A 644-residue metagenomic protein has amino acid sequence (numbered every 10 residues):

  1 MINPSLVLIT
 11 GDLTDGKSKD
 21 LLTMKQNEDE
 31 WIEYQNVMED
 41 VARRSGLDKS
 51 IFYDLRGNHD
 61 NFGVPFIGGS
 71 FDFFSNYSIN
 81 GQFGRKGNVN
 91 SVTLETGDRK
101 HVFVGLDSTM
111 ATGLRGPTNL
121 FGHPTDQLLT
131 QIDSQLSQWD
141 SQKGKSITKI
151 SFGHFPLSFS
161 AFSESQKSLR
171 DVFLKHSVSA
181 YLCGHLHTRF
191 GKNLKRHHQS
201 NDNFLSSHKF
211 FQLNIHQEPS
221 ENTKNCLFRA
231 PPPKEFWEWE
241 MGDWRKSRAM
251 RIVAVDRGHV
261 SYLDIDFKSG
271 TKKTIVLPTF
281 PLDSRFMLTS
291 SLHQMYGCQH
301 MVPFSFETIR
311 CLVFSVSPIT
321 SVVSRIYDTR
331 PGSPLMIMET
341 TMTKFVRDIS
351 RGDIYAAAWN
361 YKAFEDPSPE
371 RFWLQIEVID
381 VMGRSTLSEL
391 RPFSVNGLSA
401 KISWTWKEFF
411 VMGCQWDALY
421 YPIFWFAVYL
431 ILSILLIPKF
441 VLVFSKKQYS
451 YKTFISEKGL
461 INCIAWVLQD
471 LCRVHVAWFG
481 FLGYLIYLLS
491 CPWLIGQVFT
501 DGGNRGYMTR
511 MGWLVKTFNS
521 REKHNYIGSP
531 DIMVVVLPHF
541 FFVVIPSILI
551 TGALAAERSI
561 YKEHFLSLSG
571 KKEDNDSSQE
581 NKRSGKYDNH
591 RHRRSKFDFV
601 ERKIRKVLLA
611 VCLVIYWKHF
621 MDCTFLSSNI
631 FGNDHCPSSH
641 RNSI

Functional and structural regions predicted by a protein language model:
M1-D29, E33, G397-S399, P438-H475 (+10 more regions): N-terminal active-site segment of His-dependent metallophosphoesterases
K19-Q138, K143, K167-A180, G184-I265: Extended active-site neighborhood of metal-dependent phosphoesterases/phosphodiesterases
L136-S160: Short acidic, glycine-rich surface-loop motifs adjacent to enzyme active sites
F190-T329, A356-S394: Binuclear metal-dependent phosphoesterase catalytic core
G332-R351: Solvent-exposed serine/threonine-rich low-complexity stretches and specific carbohydrate-binding patches
T386-C414: Short beta-strand elements
E408-L419, I464-V476, M511-L537, H592-R602 (+1 more regions): Juxtamembrane membrane-interface segments at transmembrane-helix boundaries in membrane proteins
D417-L442, F542-V544: Selective detector of the "anchor" transmembrane alpha-helix that sits immediately C-terminal
